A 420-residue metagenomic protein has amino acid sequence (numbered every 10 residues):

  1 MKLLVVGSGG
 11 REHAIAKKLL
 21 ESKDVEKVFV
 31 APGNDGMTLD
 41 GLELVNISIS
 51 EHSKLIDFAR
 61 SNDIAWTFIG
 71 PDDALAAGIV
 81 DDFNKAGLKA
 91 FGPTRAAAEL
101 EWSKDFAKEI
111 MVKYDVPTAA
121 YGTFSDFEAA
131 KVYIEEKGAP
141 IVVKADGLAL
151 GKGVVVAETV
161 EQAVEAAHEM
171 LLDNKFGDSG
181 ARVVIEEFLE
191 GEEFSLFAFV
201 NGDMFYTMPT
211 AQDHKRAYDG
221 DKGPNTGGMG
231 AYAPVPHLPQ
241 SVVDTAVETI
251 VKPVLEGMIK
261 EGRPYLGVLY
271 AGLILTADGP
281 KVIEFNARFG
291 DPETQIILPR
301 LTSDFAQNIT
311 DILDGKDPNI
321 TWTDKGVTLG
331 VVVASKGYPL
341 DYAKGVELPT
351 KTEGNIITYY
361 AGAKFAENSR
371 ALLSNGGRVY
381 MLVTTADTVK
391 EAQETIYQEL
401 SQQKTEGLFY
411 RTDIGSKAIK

Functional and structural regions predicted by a protein language model:
M1-R95: ATP-binding N-terminal substructure of ATP-dependent carboxylate-amine bond-forming enzymes
V5, W102-R182, S241-K252: Active-site nucleotide/adenylate-binding loops and adjacent lid/helix of ATP-dependent enzymes
E21, T38, F91, K113-D115 (+12 more regions): Solvent-exposed alpha-helices and their adjacent loops that cap or buttress functional pockets in soluble metabolic
T38-G41, I56-D57, E99-D105, Y218-D219 (+1 more regions): Short, charged, surface-exposed secondary-structure boundary motifs
A157-P292: Internal nucleotide-binding/catalytic subdomain
V247-L269, N286-E347, K351-E353: Active-site "cap" helix and flanking loop/linker of ATP-utilizing ligase/carboxylase catalytic domains
T310-K420: Peripheral (often C-terminal) accessory segments that flank ATP-dependent C-N-forming ligase machineries
